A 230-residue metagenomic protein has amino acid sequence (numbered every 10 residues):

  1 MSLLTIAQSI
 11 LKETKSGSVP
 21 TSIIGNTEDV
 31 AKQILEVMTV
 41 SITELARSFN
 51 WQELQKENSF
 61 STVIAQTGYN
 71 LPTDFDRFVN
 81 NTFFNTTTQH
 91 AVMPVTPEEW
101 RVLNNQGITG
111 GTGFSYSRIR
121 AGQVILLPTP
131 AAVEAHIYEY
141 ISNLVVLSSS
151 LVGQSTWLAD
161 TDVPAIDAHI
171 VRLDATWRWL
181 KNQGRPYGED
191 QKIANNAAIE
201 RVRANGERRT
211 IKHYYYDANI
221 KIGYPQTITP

Functional and structural regions predicted by a protein language model:
M1-P230: Glycine-enriched, solvent-exposed interface loops adjoining structured elements
